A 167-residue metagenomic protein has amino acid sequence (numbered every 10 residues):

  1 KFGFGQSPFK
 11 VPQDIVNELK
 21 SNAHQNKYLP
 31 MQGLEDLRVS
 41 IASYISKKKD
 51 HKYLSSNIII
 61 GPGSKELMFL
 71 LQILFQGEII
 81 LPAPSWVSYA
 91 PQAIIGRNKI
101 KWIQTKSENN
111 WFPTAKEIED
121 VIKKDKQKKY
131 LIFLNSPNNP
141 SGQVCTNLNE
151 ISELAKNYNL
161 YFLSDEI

Functional and structural regions predicted by a protein language model:
K1-G63: N-terminal small-domain helix-loop-helix segment of the aminotransferase-like
S64-M68, S85-S88: Conserved coil-to-alpha-helix start sites within the AMP-binding
L74-A93, D120: Conserved PLP-anchoring active-site segment centered on the Schiff-base-forming lysine
A83, W102-S107: Short beta->alpha connector loops at strand-helix junctions that form conserved, small/polar/Pro-enriched
G96-I100: A short helix-loop-beta submotif of the ANL/AMP-binding
T105-I167: Active-site phosphate-binding strand-loop segment of PLP-dependent enzymes
